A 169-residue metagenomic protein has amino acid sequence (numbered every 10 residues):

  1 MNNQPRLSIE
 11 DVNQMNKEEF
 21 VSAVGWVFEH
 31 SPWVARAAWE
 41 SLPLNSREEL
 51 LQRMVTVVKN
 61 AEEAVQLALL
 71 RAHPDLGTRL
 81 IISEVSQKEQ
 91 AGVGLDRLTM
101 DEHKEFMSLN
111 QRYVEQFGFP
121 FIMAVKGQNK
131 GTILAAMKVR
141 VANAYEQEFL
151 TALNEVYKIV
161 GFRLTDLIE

Functional and structural regions predicted by a protein language model:
M1-G25: Charged, compositionally biased N-terminal leader segments and the immediate start of the first structured element
N2-N3, N13-N16, N45, N60 (+4 more regions): Detector for Asparagine
I9-Q14, W26-F28, W33-Y113, I159-E169: Aromatic-anchored, charged helix-turn/loop surface patch used as a conserved interaction hotspot
K17-F20, L50, K130-I133: N-terminal alpha-helical segment
L98-E169: C-terminal non-catalytic interaction appendages of large macromolecular assemblies
